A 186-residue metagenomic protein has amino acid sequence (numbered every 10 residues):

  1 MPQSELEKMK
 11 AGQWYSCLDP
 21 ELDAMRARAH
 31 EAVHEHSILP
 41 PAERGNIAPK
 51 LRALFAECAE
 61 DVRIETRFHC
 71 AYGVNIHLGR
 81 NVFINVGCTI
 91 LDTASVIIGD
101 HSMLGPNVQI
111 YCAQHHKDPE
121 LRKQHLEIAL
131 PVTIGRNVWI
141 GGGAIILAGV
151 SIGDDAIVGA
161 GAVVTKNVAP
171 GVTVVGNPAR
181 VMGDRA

Functional and structural regions predicted by a protein language model:
M1-D61, A179: Terminal amphipathic alpha-helical/low-complexity segments used for targeting or macromolecular assembly
E35-S37, K166-G171: Short arginine-rich
F68-L78, F83-S151, V172, N177-A186: Flexible, glycine/small-residue-enriched loop-and-beta-strand segment within the central core of proteins
S151, T165-K166: Active-site/ligand-binding-proximal alpha/beta "capping" segment
G153-A156, A169-G171: Conserved catalytic segment of ABC-fold P-loop ATPases
